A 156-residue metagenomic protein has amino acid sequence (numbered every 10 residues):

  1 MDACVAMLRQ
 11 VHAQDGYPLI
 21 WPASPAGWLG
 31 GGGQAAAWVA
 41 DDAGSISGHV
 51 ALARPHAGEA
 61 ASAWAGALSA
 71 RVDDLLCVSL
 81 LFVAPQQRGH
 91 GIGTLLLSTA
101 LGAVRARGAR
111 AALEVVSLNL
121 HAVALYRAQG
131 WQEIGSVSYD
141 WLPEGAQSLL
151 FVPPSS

Functional and structural regions predicted by a protein language model:
A3, I46, L120-H121: Short alpha-helical
A6-P85, L97-T99, A103, S155: Acetyl-CoA-dependent GNAT
S62, Q87, R105, H121-A122 (+1 more regions): Short secondary-structure boundary/hinge segments and terminal tails
A70-V72, L80, A84-S98, V116-A124 (+1 more regions): Conserved glycine-rich acetyl-CoA-binding loop
V104-E114: Conserved GNAT acetyl-CoA-binding A-motif
A112, V116-V123, R127-Q129, G135-S156: C-terminal "cap" of GNAT-fold acetyltransferases
